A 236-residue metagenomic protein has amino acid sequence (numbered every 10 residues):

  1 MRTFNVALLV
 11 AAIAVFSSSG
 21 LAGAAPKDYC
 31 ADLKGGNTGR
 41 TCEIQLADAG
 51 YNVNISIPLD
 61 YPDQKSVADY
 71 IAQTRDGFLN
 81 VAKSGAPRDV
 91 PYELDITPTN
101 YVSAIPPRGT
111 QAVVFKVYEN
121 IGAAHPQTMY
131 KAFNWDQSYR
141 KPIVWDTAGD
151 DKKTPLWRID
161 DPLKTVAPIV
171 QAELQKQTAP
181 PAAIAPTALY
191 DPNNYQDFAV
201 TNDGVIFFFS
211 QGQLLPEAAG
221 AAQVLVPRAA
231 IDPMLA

Functional and structural regions predicted by a protein language model:
R2-V6, G20-A236: Compositionally biased intrinsically disordered regions enriched in Thr/Gly
A7-S17: Bacterial N-terminal signal peptides
